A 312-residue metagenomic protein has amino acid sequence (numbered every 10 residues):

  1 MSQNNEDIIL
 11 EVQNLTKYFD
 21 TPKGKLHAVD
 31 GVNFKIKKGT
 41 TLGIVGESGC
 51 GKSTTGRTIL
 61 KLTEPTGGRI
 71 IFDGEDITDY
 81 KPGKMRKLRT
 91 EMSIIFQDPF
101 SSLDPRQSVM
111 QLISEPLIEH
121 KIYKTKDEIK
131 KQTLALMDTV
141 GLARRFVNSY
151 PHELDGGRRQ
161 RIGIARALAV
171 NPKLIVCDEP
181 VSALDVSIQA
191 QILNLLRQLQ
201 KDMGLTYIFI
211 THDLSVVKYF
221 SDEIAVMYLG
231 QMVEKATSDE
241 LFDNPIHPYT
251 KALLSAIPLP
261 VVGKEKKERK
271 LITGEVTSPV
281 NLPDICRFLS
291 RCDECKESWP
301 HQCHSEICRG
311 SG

Functional and structural regions predicted by a protein language model:
Q3-I8, K25, T237-G312: Charged, flexible cofactor/metal-binding loops and thiol motifs
E47, V176, P180, L184 (+1 more regions): P-loop NTP-binding/switch modules centered on Walker-like glycine-rich loops
L60: Helix-to-loop junction immediately C-terminal to a conserved catalytic motif
G68-D76, G310: Conserved ABC transporter NBD signature motif
D76, I118, D127-R145, L254-S255: Conserved ABC ATPase "signature" region
Y150-L154, R158: Conserved ABC ATPase signature
A169-K173: A short, proline-enriched helix->beta-strand linker immediately N-terminal to the Walker B motif in ABC-type P-loop
